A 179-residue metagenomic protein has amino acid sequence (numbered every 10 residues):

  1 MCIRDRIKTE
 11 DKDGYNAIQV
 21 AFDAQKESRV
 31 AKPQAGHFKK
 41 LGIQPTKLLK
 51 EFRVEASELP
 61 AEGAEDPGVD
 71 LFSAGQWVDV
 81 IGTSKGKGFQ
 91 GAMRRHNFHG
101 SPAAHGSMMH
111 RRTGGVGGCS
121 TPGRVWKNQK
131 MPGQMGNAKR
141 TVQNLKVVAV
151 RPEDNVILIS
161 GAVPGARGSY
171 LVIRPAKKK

Functional and structural regions predicted by a protein language model:
R4-K179: Extended basic (Lys/Arg/His-rich) segments that typically form rRNA-contacting surfaces in ribosomal proteins
